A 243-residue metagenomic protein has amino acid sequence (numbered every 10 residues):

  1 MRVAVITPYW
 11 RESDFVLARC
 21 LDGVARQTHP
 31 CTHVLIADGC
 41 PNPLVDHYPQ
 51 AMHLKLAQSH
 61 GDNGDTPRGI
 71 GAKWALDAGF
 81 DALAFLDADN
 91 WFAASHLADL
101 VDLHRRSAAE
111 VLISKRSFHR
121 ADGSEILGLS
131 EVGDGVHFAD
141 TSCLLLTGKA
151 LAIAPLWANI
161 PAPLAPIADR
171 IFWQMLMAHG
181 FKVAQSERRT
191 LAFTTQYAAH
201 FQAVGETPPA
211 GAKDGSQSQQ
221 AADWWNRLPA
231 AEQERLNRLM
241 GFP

Functional and structural regions predicted by a protein language model:
R19-C31: Short, acidic, metal-binding catalytic loop of nucleotide-sugar glycosyltransferases
I36-V45: A conserved acidic beta->alpha catalytic loop
Q58-A75: Glycine-rich, basic loop-to-helix element that forms the pyrophosphate-binding segment of sugar-nucleotide handling
F80-W91: Short beta-strand-to-loop acidic/aromatic patch adjacent to the donor-nucleotide binding site
L97-V111: Conserved donor-nucleotide/metal-binding helix-loop-beta segment in metal-dependent transferases, i.e., the alpha-helix
L112-S124: Short beta-strand-to-loop element that shapes/binds the nucleotide-sugar donor at the catalytic cleft/hinge
I126-L145: A recurrent flexible, glycine/aromatic-enriched loop bordering the glycosyltransferase active site that acts as
N159-P243: C-terminal catalytic/acceptor-binding lobe
